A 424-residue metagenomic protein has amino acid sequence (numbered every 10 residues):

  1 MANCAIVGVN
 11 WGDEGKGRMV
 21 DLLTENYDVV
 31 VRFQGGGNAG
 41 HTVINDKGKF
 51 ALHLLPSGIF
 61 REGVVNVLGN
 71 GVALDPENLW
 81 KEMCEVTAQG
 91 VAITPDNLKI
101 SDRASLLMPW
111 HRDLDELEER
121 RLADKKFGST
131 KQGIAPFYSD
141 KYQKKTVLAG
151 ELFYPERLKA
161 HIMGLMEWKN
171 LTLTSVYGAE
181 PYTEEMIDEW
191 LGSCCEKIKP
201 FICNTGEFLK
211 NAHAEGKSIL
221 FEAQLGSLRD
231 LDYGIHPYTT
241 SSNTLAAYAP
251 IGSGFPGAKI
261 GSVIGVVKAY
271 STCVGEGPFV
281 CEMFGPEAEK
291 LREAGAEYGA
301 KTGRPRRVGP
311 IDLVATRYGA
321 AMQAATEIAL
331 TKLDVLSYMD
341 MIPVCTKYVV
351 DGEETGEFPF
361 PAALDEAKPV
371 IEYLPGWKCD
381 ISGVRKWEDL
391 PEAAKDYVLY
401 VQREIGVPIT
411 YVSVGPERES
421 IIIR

Functional and structural regions predicted by a protein language model:
M1-R424: Non-transmembrane, aqueous-exposed alpha-helical and coiled segments at domain scale
